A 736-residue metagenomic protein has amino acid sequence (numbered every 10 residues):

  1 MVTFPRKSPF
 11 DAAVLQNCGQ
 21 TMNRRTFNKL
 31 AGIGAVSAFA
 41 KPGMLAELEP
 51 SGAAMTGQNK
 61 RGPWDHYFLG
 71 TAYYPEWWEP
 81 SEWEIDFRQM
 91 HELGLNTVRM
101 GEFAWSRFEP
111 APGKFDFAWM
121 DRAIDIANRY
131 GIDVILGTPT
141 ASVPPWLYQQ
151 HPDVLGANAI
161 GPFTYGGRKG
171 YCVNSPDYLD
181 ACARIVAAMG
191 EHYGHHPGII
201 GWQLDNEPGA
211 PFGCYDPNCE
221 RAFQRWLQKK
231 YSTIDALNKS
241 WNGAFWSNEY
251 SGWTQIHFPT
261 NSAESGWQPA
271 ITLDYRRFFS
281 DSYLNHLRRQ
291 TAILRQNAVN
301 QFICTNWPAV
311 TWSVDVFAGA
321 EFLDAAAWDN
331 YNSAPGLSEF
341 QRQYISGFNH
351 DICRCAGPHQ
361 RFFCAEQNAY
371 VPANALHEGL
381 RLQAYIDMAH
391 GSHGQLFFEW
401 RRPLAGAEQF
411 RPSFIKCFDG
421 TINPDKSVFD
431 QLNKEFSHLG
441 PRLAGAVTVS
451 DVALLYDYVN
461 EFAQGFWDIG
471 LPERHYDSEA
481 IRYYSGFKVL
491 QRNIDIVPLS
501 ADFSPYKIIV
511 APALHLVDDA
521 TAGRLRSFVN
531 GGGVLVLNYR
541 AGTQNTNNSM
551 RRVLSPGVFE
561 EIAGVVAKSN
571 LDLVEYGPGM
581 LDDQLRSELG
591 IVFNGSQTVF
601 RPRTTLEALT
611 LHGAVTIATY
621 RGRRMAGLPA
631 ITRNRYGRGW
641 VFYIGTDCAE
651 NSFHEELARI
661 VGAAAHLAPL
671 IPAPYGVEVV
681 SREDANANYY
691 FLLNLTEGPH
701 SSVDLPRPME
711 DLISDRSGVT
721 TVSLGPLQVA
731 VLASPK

Functional and structural regions predicted by a protein language model:
V2-N17, T26-E47: N-terminal export signals
Q20-T21, P42-R61: C-terminal segment of N-terminal export signals and the immediately downstream linker at the start of the mature
L69-W78, A104-A118, T164-A181, P208-P211 (+6 more regions): The substrate-binding groove and active-site-proximal loops of carbohydrate-active enzymes, especially glycoside
T71, M90, V98, A127 (+7 more regions): Conserved, mostly hydrophobic/aromatic
W78-M90, A309-F317, L376-A384: Short, acidic/polar
I85-H91, R99-N158, Q290-N297: Aromatic-lined substrate-binding rim segments of carbohydrate-active enzymes
I160-S346: Polysaccharide-binding and catalytic clefts of secreted carbohydrate-active enzymes
A320, Y331-K736: Carbohydrate-binding surfaces of carbohydrate-active enzymes
